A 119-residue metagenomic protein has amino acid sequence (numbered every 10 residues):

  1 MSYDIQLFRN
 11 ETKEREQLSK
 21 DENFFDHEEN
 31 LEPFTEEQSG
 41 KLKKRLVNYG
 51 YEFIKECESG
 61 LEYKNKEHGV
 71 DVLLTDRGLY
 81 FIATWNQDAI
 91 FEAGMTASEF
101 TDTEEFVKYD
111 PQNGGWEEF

Functional and structural regions predicted by a protein language model:
M1-F119: Acidic (Asp/Glu-rich) sequence patches and key acidic residues that form negatively charged surfaces used
